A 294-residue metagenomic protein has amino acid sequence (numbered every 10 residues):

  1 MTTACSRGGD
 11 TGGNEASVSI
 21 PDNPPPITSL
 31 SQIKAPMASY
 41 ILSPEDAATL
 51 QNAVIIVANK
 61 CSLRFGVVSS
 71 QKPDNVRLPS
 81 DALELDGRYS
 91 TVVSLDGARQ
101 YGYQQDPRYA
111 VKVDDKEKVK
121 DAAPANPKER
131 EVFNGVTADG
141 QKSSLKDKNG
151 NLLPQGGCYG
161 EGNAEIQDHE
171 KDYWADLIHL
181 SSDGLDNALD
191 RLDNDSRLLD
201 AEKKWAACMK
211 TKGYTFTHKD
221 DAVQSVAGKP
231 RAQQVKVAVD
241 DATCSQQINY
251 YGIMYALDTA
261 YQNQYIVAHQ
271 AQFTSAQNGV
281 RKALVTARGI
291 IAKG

Functional and structural regions predicted by a protein language model:
M1-T3: Sec-dependent bacterial lipoprotein signal peptides
C5-G294: Cell-envelope/extracellular polymer assembly enzymes that use nucleotide-activated donors
